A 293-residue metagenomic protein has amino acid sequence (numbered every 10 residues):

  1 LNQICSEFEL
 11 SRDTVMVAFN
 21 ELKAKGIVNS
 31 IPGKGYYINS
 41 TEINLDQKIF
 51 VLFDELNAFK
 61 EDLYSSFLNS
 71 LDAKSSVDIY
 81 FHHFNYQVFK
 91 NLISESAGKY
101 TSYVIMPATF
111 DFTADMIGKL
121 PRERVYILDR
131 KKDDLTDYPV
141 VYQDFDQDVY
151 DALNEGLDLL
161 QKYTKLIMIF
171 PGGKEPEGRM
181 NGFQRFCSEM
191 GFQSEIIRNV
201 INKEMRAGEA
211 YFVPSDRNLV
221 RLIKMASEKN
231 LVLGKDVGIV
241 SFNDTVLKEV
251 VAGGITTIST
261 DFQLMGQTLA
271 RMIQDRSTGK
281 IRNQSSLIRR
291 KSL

Functional and structural regions predicted by a protein language model:
L1, K34-S94, Y100: Amphipathic helical "hinge" segments at domain boundaries
L1-I43: N-terminal helix-turn-helix DNA-binding module of bacterial transcription factors
F50-V51, K99-A108, K165-P171, A207-S215 (+1 more regions): Periplasmic-binding protein-like
F59-A73, D148-E155, K174-F192, R221: Short, solvent-exposed amphipathic alpha-helices that sit in or adjacent to ligand/effector-binding or catalytic
T109-Q147, N243-A252: Flexible loop/hinge segments that line or gate small-molecule binding clefts
K131-I167, L219, I258-T278: Hydrophobic alpha-helical segments within soluble ligand-binding/sensing domains
D151-E189, I281-L293: An alpha-beta-alpha
A207, R217-L293: Flexible loop/turn connectors
